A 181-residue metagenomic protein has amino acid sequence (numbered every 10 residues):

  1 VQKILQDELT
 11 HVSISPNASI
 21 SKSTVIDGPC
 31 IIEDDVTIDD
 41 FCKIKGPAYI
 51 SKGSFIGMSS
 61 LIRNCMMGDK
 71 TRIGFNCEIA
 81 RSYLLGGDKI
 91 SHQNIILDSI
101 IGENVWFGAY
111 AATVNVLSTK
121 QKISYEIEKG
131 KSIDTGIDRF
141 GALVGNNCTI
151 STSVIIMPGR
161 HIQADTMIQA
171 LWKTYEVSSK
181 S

Functional and structural regions predicted by a protein language model:
V1-S23, D35, G159-R160, A164-D165 (+2 more regions): Terminal amphipathic alpha-helical/low-complexity segments used for targeting or macromolecular assembly
Q2-K3, D7-L9, S13-I26, F75-D98: Short, charged N-terminal helix-start/capping segments
S13, I31, Y49, L143 (+1 more regions): ABC ATPase A-loop
P16, D34, K52, D69 (+3 more regions): Short, ordered coil/turn segments that flank beta-strands lining enzyme active or ligand-binding pockets
A18, T24, C42, S54 (+5 more regions): Short, functionally important structural connectors and interaction interfaces within domains
C30-C77: Acidic, glycine-rich loop-and-beta core segments that form the ion-binding/anion-interacting portion of active sites
I73-S181: Glycine-rich hexapeptide-repeat left-handed beta-helix
